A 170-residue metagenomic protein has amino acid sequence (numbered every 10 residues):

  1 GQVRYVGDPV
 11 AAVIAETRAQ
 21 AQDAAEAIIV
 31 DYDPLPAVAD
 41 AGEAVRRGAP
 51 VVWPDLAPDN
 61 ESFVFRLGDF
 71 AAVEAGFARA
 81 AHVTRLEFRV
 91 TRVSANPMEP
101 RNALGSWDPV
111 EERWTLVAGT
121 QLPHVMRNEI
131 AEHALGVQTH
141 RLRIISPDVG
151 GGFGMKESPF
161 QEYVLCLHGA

Functional and structural regions predicted by a protein language model:
G1-A170: Structural alpha/beta core scaffold segments of enzyme domains
